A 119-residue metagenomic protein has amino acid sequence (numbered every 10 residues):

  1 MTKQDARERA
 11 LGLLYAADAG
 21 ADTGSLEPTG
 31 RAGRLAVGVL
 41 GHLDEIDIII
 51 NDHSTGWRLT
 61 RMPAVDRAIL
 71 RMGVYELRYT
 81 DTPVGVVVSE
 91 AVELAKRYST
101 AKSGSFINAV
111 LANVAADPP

Functional and structural regions predicted by a protein language model:
M1-G104, N108-P119: N-terminal interaction/assembly modules
